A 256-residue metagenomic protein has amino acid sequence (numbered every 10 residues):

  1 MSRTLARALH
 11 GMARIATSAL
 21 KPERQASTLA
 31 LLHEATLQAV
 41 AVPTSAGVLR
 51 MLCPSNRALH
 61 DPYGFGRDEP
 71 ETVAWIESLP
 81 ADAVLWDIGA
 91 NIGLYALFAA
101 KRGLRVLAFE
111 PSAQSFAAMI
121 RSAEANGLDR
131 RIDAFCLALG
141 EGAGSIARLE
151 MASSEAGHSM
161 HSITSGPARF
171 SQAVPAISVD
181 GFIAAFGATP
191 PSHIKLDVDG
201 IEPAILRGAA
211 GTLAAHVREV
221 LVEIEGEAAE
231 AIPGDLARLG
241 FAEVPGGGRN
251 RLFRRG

Functional and structural regions predicted by a protein language model:
M1-G256: Phosphate/nucleotide-binding beta-alpha loop and adjacent structural elements of enzyme active sites
